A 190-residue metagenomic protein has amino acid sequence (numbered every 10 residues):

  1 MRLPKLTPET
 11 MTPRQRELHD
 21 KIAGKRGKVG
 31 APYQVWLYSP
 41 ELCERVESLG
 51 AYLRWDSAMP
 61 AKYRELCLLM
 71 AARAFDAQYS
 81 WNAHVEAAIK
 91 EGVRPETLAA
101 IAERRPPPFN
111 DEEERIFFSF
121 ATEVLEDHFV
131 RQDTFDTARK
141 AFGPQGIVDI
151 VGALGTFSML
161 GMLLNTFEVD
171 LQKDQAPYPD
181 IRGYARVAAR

Functional and structural regions predicted by a protein language model:
M1-R190: Hydrophobic alpha-helical segments
